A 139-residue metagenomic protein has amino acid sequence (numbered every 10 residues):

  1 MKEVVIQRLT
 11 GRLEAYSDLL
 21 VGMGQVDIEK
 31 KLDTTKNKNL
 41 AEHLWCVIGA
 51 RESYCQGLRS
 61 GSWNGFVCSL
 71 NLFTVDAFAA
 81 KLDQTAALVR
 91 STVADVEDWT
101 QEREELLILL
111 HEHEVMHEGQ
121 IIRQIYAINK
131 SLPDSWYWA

Functional and structural regions predicted by a protein language model:
M1-I6, F73-D76: Active-site rim elements
I6-T10, E14-D18, I28-V67, Q101-A139: Short, contiguous alpha-helical
A15-D18, G22, Q84, L88 (+2 more regions): Solvent-exposed, charged/polar functional surfaces in cytosolic regulatory/catalytic domains
G22-M23, C68, V96, E104: Generic signal for short, ordered secondary-structure residues within or immediately flanking folded domains
M23-V26, Y54-G61, V89-T92, V96: A short secondary-structure junction motif
Q56-L88: Helix-adjacent hinge/juxtasegments
T85-L88, T92-V96, H113, Q124 (+1 more regions): Mid-sequence acidic-hydrophobic segments that form the walls of catalytic/ligand-binding cavities or oligomerization
